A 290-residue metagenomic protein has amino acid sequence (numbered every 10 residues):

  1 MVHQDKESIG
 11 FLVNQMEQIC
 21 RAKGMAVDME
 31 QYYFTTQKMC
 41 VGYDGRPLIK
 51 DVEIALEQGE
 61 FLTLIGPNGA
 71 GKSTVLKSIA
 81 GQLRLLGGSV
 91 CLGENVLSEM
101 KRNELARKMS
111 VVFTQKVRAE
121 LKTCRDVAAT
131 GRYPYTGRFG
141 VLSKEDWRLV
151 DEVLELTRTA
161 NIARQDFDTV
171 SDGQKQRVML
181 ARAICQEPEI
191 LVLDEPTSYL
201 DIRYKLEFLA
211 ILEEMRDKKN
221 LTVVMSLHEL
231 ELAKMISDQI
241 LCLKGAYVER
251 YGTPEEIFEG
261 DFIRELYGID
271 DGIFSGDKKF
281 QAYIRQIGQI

Functional and structural regions predicted by a protein language model:
A80: Helix-to-loop junction immediately C-terminal to a conserved catalytic motif
G88-V96, L105: Conserved ABC transporter NBD signature motif
A129, K144-I162, E187: Conserved ABC ATPase "signature" region
V141, D166-V170: Conserved ABC ATPase signature
L191-E195: Catalytic Walker B motif of ABC-type/P-loop ATPase nucleotide-binding domains
L241, G245-E256: Conserved switch/coupling elements of ABC/ABC-like ATPase nucleotide-binding domains
L266-I290: ABC ATPase nucleotide-binding domains
